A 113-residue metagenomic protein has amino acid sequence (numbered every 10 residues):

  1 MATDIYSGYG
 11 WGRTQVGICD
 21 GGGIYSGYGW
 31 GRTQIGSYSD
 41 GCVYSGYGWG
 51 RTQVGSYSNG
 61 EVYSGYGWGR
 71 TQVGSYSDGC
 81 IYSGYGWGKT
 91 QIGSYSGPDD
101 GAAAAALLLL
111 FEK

Functional and structural regions predicted by a protein language model:
M1-K113: Intrinsically disordered, low-complexity proline/glycine-rich segments
